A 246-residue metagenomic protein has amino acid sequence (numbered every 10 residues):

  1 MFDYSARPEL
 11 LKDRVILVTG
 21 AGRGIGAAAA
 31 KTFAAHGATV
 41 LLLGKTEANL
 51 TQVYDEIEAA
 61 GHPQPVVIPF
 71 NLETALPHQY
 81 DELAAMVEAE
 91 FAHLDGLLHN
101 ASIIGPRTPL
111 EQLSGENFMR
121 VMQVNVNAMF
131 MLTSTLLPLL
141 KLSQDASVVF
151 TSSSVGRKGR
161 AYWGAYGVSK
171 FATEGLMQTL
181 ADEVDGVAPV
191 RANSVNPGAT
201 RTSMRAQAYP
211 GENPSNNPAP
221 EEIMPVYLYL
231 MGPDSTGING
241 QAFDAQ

Functional and structural regions predicted by a protein language model:
V15, G20-G24: Conserved glycine-rich cofactor-binding loop
H36-V53: Conserved glycine-rich Rossmann-like NAD(P)H-binding loop of the short-chain dehydrogenase/reductase
L83, T108-L110, N117-M119: Substrate-binding pocket helix/loop in short-chain dehydrogenase/reductase
T133, S169: Active-site helix of classical SDR
S153: Residue(s) in the substrate-gating loop at a strand-loop-helix junction that position the organic substrate next
K158, T179-V190: Active-site-adjacent segment of SDR/Rossmann-fold oxidoreductases
G186, V190, S194-V195, T202 (+1 more regions): C-terminal helical subdomain
